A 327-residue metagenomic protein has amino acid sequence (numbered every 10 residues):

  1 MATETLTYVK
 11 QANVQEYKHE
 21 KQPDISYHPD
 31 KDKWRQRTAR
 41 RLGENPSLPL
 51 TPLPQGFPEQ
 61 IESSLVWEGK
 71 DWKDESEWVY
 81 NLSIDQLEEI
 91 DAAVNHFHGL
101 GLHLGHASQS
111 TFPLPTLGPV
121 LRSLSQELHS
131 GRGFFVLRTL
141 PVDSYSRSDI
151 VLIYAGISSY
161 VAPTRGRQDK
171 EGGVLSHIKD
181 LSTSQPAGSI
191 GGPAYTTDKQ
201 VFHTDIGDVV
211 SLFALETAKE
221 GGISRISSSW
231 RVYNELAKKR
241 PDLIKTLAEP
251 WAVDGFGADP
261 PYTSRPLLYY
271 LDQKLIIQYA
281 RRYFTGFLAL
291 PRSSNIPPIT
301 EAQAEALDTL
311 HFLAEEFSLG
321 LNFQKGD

Functional and structural regions predicted by a protein language model:
A2-L117, R122-S123, S130, F135 (+3 more regions): Active-site environment of non-heme Fe oxygenases that use a 2-His-1-carboxylate facial triad
R147: Catalytic palm subdomain of template-directed nucleic-acid polymerases, centered on the conserved carboxylate motif
V151: Classical protein tyrosine phosphatase
Y154-T164: A short alpha->loop->secondary-structure connector
R165-K170: Contiguous, non-catalytic segments that form substrate-binding/exosite surfaces or channel walls
